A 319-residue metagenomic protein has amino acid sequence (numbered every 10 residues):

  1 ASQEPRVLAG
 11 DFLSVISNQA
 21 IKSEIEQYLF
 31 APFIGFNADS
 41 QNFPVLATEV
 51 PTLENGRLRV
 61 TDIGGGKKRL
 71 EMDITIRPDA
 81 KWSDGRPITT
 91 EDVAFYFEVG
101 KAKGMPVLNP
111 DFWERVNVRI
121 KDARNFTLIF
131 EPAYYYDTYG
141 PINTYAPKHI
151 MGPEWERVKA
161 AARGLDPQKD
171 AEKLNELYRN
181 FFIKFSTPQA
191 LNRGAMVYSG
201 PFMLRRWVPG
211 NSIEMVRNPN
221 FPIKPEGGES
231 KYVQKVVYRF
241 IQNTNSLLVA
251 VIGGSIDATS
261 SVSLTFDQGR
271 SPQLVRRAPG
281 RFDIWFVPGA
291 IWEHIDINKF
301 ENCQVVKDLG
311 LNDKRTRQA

Functional and structural regions predicted by a protein language model:
S2, E49, P141-Y145, L174-R193: Edge beta-strand plus adjacent loop/short-helix module at the start of the mature soluble/periplasmic domain
S2-G64, V197: N-terminal lobe/hinge region of extracytoplasmic solute-binding protein
Q3-N18, L165-K173, T244, I291-L309: Short N-terminal secondary-structure initiator segments
F33, V50, I142-T144, I150 (+1 more regions): A generic structural signal for nonpolar/aromatic side chains embedded in well-ordered alpha-helices
A38, V50, N55-G56, R69 (+7 more regions): Extracytoplasmic/periplasmic ligand-capture domains
N55, R59-K67, I150-Q189, Q304-G310: Charged, glycine/proline-rich intrinsically disordered loops and linkers
P110-N180: Surface-exposed binding/hinge segments that line and control ligand-binding clefts or catalytic entry sites
